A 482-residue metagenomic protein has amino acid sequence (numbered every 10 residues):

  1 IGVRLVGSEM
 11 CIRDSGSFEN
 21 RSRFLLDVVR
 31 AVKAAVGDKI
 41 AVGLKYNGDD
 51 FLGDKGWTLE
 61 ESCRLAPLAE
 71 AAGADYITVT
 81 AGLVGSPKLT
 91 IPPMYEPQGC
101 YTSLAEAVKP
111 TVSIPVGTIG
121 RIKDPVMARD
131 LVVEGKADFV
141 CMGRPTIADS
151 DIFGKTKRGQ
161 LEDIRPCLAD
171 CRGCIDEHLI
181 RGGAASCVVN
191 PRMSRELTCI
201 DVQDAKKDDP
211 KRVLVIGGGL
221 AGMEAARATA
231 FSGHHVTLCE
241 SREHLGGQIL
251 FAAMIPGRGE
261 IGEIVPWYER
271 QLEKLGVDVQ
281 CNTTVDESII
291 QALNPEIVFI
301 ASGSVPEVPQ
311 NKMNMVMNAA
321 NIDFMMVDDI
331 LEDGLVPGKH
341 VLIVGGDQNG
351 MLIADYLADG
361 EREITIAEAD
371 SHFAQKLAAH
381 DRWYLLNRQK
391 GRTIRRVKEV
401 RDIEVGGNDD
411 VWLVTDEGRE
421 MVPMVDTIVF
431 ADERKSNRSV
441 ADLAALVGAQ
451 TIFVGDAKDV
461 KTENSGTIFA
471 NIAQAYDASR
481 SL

Functional and structural regions predicted by a protein language model:
I1-G7, C11-I12: Single conserved hydrophobic/aromatic residue that forms the stacking wall/gate of nucleotide- or nucleobase-binding
R13-V42, I91-T118: Alpha-helix-loop-beta-strand connector modules within alpha/beta enzyme cores
S15-D27, G48-L68, L220-M223: Active-site glycine- and acidic-residue-rich loops that bind and position anionic ligands or nucleotide-like cofactors
E60, I122-A137: Catalytic cores of alpha/beta
K136-K155: Glycine-rich phosphate-binding active-site loops on the catalytic face of alpha/beta enzymes
S150, T156-D209: Cysteine-cluster motifs in flexible loop/terminal segments that predominantly coordinate metals
K207-S241, C281-N294, A301-M317, N321-L377 (+1 more regions): Rossmann-like dinucleotide/flavin-binding elements
H235-L275, A354-E399, K461: Rossmann-like dinucleotide-binding cores of NAD(P)H-dependent redox enzymes
